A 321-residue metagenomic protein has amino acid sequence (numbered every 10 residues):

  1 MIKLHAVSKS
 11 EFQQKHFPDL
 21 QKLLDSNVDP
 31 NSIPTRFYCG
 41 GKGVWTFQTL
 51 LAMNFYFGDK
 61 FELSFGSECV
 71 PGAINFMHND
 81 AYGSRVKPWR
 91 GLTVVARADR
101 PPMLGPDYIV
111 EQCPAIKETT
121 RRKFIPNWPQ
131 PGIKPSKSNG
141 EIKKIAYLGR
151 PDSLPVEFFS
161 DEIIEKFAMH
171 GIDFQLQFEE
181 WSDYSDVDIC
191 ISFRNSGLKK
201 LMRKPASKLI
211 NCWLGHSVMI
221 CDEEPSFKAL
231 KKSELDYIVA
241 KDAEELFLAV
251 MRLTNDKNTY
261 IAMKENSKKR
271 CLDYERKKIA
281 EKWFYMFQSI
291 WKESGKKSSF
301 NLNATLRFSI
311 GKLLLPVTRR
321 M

Functional and structural regions predicted by a protein language model:
M1-P88, A280-M321: N-terminal pre-catalytic "stem/leader" segment of glycosyltransferase-like enzymes
Y56, F158-I172: Short hydrophobic signal-anchor/transmembrane segments that target glycosyltransferases and glycosylation machinery
F61-P71, R100-P101, Q177-D183: Short acidic low-complexity segments
C69, I74-I164: Catalytic core of nucleotide-activated saccharide and alditol-phosphate transferases
I172-V187, S196-G197: Conserved active-site histidine-acidic residue motif and adjacent donor-binding/catalytic loop of glycosyltransferases
D188-L214, I220-K231: Nucleotide-sugar-dependent
S233-E244, R252-K257: Conserved acidic donor-binding segment of nucleotide-sugar-dependent glycosyltransferases
T259-D273: A short, well-ordered alpha-helix in the C-terminal region of glycosyltransferases
